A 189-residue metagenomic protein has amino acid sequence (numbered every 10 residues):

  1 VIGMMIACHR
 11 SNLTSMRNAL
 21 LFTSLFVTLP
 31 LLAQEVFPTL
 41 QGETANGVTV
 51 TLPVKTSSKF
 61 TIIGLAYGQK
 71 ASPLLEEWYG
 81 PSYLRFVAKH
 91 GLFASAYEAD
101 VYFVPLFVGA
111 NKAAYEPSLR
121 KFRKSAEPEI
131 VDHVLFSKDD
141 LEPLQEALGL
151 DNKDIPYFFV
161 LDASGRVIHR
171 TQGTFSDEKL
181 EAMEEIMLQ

Functional and structural regions predicted by a protein language model:
T14-A19: Positively charged n-region of N-terminal signal peptides that target proteins for export
L32-P53, E77, V131: N-terminal "domain-start" segment that seeds a small globular fold
K55-E76: Short active-site neighborhood of thiol/selenol oxidoreductases, capturing the structured segment around
A71-E127: Structural microenvironment flanking redox-active thiols in thiol-disulfide oxidoreductases
E116-S125, D132-K153: Thioredoxin-like thiol-disulfide oxidoreductase module
D154-Q189: Thiol-/selenol-based redox modules, centered on thioredoxin-like and closely related oxidoreductase domains
